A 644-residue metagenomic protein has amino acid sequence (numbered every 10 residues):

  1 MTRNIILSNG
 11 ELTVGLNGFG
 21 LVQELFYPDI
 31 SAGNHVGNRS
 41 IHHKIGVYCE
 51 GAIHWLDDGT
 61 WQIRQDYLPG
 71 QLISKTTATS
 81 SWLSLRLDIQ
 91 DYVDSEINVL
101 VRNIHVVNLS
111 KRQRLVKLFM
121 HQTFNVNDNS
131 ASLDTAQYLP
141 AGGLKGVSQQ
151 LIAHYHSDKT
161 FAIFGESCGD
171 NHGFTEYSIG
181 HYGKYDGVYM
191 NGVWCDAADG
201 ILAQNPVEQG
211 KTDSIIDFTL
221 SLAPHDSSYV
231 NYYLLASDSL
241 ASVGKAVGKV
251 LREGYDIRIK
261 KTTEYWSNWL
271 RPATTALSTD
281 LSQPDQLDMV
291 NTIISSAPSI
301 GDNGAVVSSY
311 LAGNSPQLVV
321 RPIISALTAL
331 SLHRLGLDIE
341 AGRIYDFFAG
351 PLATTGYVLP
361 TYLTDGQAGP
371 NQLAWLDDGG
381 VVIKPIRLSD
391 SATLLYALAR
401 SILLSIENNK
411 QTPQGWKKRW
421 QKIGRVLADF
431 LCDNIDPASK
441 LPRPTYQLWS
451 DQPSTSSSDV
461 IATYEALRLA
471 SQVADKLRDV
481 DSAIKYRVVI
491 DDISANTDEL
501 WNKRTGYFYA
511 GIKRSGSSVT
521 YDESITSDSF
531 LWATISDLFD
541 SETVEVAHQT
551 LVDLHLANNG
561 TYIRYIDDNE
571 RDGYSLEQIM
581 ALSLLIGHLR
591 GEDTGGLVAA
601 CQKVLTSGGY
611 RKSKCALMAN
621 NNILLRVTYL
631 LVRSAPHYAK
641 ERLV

Functional and structural regions predicted by a protein language model:
M1, K75-T79, L83-C195, S214-I216 (+2 more regions): Polysaccharide-binding surfaces and accessory modules of carbohydrate-active proteins
M1-L7, G192, L240-S242, Y255-L318 (+2 more regions): Low-complexity, Ser/Thr/Pro/Gly-enriched N-terminal "stalk/linker" regions
M1-S81, A153-C195, K261-L281: An extended acidic
Q65, R114, L220-L240: Short Pro-Gly-centered flexible turn/kink motifs
N108, L222, V250, Q317-P437 (+6 more regions): Aromatic-rich carbohydrate-recognition surfaces in CAZymes
E176-G187, S278-S296, D346-A368, S389-S458 (+3 more regions): Active-site acid/base region of carbohydrate-active enzymes
K261-E264, N268, P284-D288, V358-T361 (+4 more regions): Catalytic cores of carbohydrate-active enzymes
A276, V307-A326, H333-R334, P370-S391 (+5 more regions): Solvent-exposed loop and edge beta-strand segments that line ligand/cofactor-binding and catalytic clefts
